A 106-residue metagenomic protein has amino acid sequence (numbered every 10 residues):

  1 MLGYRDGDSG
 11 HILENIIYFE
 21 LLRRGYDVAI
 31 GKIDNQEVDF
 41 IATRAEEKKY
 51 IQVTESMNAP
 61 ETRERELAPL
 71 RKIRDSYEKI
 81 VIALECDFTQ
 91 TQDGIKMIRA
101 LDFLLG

Functional and structural regions predicted by a protein language model:
M1-G106: A cross-kingdom feature that marks ATP-driven nucleic-acid transaction machinery
